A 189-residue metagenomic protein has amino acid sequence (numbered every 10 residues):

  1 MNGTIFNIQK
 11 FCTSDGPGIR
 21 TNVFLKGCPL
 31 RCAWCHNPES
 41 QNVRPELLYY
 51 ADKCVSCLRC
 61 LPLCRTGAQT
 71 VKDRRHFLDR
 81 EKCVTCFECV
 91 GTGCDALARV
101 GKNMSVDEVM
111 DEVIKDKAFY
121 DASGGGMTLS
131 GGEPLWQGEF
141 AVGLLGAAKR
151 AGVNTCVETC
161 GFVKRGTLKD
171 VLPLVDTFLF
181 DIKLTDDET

Functional and structural regions predicted by a protein language model:
M1-N2: Iron-sulfur (Fe-S) cluster-binding modules
I5-R59, H76-T85: N-terminal pre-triad scaffold of radical SAM enzymes
V23, C32, E133, V157 (+1 more regions): Conserved, mostly hydrophobic/aromatic
N42-L174: Conserved Radical SAM active-site core
R44, D186-T189: A short acidic, helix-capping loop that chelates divalent metal ions and anchors anionic groups
L174-D186: Non-cysteine beta-strand/loop elements that form the S-adenosyl-L-methionine
